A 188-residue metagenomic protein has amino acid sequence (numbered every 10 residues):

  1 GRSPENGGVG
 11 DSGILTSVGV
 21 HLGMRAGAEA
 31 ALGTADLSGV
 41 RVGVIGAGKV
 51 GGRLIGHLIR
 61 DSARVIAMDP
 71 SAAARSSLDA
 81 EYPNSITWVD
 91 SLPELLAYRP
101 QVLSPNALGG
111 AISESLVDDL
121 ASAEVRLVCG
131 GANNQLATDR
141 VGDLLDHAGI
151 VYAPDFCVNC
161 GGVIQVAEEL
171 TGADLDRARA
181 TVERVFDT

Functional and structural regions predicted by a protein language model:
G1-G10, A148: Glycine/charged-rich beta-loop-alpha catalytic/anionic-binding loops adjacent to active sites
G1-S3, I86-S91, G172-V182: Short, structured secondary-structure boundary patches
R2-P4, A35, G110, P154-F156 (+1 more regions): Flexible, active-site-adjacent loop/turn segments at secondary-structure boundaries
D11, L15-L22, I45, K49 (+11 more regions): Conserved active-site and cofactor/substrate-binding residues in soluble primary-metabolism enzymes
D11-S104: Glycine-rich phosphate/diphosphate-binding loop of Rossmann-like nucleotide-binding domains
A28, R126-T188: Adenosine-phosphate binding glycine-rich loop
G39, P70-A153: Rossmann-like adenosine-cofactor binding region
L54, S77, E114, V163 (+1 more regions): Short, function-defining helix-loop hinge/capping sites that tune catalysis or transport
